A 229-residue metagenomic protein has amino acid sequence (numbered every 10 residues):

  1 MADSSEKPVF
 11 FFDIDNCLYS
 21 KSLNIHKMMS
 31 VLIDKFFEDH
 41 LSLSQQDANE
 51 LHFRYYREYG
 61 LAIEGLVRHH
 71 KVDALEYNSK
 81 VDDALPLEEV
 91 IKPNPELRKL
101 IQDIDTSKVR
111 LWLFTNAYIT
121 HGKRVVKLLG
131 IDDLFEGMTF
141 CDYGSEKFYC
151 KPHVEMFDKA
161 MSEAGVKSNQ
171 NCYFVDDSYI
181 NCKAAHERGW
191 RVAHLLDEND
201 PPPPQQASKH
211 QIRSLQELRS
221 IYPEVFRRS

Functional and structural regions predicted by a protein language model:
M1-K7, Q102-D105, V109, I119 (+1 more regions): Asp-based, Mg2+/Mn2+-dependent phosphohydrolase catalytic module
A2-R98, T106, T120: N-terminal helical cap/lid subdomain that shapes the substrate entry/recognition surface in HAD-like hydrolases
S22, F37, Y55, P86 (+4 more regions): Generic anion/oxyanion-binding catalytic loop in active/binding sites
T115-A117: Conserved phosphate-coupling serine/threonine residues in phosphotransfer and NTP-handling enzymes
